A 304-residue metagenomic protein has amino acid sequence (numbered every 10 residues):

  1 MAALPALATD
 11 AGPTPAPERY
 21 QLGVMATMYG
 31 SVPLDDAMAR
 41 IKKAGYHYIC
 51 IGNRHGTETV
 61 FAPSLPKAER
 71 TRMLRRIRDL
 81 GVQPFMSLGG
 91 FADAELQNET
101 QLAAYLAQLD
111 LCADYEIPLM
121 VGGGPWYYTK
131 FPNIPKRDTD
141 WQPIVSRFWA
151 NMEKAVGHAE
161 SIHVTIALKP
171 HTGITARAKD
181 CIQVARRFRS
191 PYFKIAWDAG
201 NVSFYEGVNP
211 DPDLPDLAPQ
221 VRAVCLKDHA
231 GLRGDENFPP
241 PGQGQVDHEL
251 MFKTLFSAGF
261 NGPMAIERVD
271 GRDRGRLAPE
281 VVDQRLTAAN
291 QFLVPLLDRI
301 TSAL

Functional and structural regions predicted by a protein language model:
A2, L7-L22, A26, V32-H47 (+2 more regions): Histidine-acidic metal/acid-base catalytic patches
A3, D36, A94-K194, D283: Active-site acidic/histidine proton-transfer and metal-coordination neighborhood in alpha/beta enzyme cores
M28-G30, N53-H55, G90-D93, W126-Y128 (+4 more regions): Active-site-proximal loop/turn and secondary-structure-junction residues that shape catalytic pockets, frequently
A37-R54, Y115-L119: Catalytic domains of carbohydrate-active enzymes, especially glycoside hydrolases
A44, L80, D114-Y115, I162 (+2 more regions): Structural motif
C50, M86, V121, A167 (+2 more regions): Conserved beta-strand positions in the central sheet of alpha/beta enzyme cores
G52-L74, W126-F131: Glycine-rich, proline-tolerant flexible connector loops at the mouths of alpha/beta enzymes
K67-S87, R147-A159, R187-S190, H248: Alpha-helix-loop-beta-strand connector modules within alpha/beta enzyme cores
